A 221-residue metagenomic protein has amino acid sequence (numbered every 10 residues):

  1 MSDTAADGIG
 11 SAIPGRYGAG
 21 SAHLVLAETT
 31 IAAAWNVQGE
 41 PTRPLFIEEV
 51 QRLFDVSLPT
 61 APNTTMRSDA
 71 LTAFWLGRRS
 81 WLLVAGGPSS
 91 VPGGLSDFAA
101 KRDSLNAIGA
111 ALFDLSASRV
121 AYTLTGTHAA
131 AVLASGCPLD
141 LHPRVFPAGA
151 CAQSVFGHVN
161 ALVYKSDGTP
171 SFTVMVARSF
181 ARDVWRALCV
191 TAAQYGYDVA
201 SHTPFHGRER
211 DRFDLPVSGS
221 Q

Functional and structural regions predicted by a protein language model:
M1-Q221: Basic, glycine/lysine-rich polyanion-binding surfaces/domains
